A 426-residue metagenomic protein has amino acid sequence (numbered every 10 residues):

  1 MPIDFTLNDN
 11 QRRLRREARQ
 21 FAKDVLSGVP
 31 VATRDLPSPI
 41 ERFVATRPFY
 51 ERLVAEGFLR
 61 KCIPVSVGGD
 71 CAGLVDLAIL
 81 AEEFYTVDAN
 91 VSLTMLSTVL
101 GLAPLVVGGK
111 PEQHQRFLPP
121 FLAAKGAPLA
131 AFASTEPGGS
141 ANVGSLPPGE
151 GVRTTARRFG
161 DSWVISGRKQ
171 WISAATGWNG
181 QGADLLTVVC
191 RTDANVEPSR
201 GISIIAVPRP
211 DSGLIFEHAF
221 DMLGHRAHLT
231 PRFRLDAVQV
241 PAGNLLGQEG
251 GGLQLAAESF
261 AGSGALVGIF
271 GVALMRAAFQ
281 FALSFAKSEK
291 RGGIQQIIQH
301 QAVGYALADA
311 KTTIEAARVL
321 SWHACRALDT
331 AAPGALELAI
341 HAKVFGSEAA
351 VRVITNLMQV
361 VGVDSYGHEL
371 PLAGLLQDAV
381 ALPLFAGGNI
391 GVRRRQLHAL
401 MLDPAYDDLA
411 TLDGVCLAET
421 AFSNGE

Functional and structural regions predicted by a protein language model:
M1-L93, P120, P404-Y406, A410-E426: Amphipathic, small/basic residue-rich leader segments at the start of a protein or domain
I3-N10, L14, I215-E315, G425: Glycine-rich beta->alpha junctions and the first turn(s) of the following alpha-helix
P30-I40, K287-Q295, K311-F345, I354-Y366: C-terminal helix-coil-helix/basic helical segment that borders enzyme active sites and/or dimer interfaces and provides
L80, V361-E426: Glycine-rich phosphate/cofactor-binding loops in nucleotide/flavin-utilizing enzymes
S92-H114, S140-A141: N-terminal glycine-rich flavin-associated loop
G126-S140, V189: A short, Trp-centered hydrophobic/proline-enriched beta-strand micro-motif
R168-L214: A short core secondary-structure module
Q170-G177, G262-V267, A381-N389: Glycine-rich phosphate/pyrophosphate-binding beta-alpha loops
